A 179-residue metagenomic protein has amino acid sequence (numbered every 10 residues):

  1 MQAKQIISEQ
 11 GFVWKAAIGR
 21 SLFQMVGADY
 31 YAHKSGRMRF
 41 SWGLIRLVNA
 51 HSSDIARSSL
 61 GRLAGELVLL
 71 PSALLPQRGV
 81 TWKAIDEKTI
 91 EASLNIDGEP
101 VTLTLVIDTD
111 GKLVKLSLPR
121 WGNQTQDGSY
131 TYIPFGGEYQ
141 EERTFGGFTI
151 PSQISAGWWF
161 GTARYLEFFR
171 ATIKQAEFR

Functional and structural regions predicted by a protein language model:
M1-L44: N-terminal mature ectodomain segment of secretory-pathway/periplasmic proteins
Q2-I7, D29, G79-I85, L105: Short, exposed beta-strand/loop patches in secreted or surface proteins that constitute
S8-L22, V48-S53, S72-Q77, Q126-Y132 (+3 more regions): Low-complexity, flexible helical/coil segments
F12-W14, L69-L70, W82, W121 (+2 more regions): Tryptophan-centered motif/residue detector
A16, L44, A84, N123 (+1 more regions): Intrinsic disorder/low-complexity segments enriched in polar/charged and small flexible residues
F23-A32, L44-R57, T104-I107, E167-T172: Short amphipathic beta-strand/extended segments with alternating polar/hydrophobic composition
M38-G98, S129: Flexible, processing/modification-adjacent segments and terminal tails in exported/periplasmic/extracellular proteins
E91-F178: Gly/Pro-enriched, hydrophobic low-complexity segments that function as extracytoplasmic propeptides/linkers
